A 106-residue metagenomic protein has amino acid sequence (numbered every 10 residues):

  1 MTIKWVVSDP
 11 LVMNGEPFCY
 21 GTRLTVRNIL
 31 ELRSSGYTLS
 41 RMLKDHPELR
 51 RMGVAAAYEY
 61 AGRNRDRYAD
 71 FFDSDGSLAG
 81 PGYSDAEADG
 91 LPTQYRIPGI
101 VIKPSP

Functional and structural regions predicted by a protein language model:
I3-F18: Short, Lys/Arg-enriched N-terminal segment that forms or immediately precedes the first helix of a structured domain
G21: Anion-recognition interface
L24-P106: Long, charge-rich, low-complexity alpha-helical segments
